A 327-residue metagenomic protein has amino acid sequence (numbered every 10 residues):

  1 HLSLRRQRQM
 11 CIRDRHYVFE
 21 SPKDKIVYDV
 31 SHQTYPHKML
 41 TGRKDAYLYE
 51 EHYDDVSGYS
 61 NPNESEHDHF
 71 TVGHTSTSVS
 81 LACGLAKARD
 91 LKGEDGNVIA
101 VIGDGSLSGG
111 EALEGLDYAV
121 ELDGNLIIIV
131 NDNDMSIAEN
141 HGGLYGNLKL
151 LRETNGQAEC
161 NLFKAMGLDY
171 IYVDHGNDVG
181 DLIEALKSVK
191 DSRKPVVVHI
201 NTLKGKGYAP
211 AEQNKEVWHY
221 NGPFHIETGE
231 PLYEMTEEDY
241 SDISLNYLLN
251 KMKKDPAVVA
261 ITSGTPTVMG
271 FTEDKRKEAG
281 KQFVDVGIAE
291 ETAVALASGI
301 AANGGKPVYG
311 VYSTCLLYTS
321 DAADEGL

Functional and structural regions predicted by a protein language model:
H1-R8, I12, Y318-L327: Single conserved hydrophobic/aromatic residue that forms the stacking wall/gate of nucleotide- or nucleobase-binding
R5-Q9, R13-Y17, T75-L81, G299-I300: Conserved phosphate/anionic-ligand binding catalytic regions in large, soluble enzymes, centered on
D14, Q33, E64, D68-P223 (+2 more regions): Glycine-rich ThDP/TPP pyrophosphate-binding loop and its adjacent helix/strand module within ThDP-dependent enzymes
Y17-D24, K92: Short, solvent-exposed loop/edge-beta patches enriched in aromatic
S21-D45: Carboxylate/His-rich catalytic cores and anion/metal-binding grooves
D24-Y28, F70-T71, E94-G109, L126-I129 (+3 more regions): A short, small-residue-rich loop immediately preceding and capping a beta-strand
I26, Y208-L317: Non-catalytic terminal/interface segments that mediate subunit docking, oligomerization, and allosteric communication
A46-N63, S263-E278: Acidic-glycine-rich active-site phosphate/pyrophosphate-binding loop
